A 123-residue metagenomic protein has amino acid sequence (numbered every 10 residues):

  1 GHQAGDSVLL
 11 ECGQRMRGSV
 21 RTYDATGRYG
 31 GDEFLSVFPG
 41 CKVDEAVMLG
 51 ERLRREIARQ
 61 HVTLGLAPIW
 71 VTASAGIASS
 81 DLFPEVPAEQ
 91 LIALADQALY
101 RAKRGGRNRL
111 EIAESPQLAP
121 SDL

Functional and structural regions predicted by a protein language model:
G1-G18, G27-G31, L35-S36, K42-E51 (+2 more regions): Conserved long alpha-helical elements within nucleotide-processing catalytic cores of c-di-GMP signaling and class III
A4, G65-I69: Glycine-rich helix-loop "coupling/hinge" segments at transmembrane-helix boundaries in multipass transporters
D24-A25, V62-T63: Glycine-rich ATP-lid/hinge loop adjacent to the conserved G-boxes
A25-R28, I69: A short pre-motif secondary-structure segment
F34, A73-I77: A structural signal for short, well-ordered beta-strand segments
V37-P39, A78-S80: Short hydrophobic/aromatic beta-strand micro-patches that form the beta-sheet surface supporting nucleotide- or nucleic
V43, V47-E51, G65, S80-E111 (+1 more regions): Catalytic-core segments of nucleotide cyclases and related cyclic-nucleotide turnover enzymes
